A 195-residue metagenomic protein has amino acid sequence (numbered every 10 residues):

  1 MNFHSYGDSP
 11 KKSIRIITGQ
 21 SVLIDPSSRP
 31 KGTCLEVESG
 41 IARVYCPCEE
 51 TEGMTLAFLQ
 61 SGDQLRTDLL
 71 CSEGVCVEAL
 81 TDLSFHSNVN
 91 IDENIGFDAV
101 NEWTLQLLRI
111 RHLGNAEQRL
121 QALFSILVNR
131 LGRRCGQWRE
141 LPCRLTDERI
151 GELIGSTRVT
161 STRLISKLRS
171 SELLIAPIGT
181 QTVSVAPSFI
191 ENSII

Functional and structural regions predicted by a protein language model:
M1-S39: Regulatory nucleotide-sensing modules
L23-P26, G53-A57: Local beta-strand/beta-hairpin segments that build beta-sheet-rich folds
L23-R29, P47, T67-L69, R109-H112: Short histidine-centered beta-strand/loop micro-motifs that create catalytic or ligand/metal-coordination sites
K31-E49, Q60-D63: Glycine- and acidic-residue-biased ligand/ion/polar-headgroup-sensing regions
L35, V77, L174-I175: A structural signal for short hydrophobic beta-strand segments in well-ordered beta-sheet cores
M54-L107: Cyclic-nucleotide recognition modules
D98-S156: Polybasic "coupling" helices that flank or enter modular domains
L131-I195: Phosphate-/nucleic-acid-contacting segments
